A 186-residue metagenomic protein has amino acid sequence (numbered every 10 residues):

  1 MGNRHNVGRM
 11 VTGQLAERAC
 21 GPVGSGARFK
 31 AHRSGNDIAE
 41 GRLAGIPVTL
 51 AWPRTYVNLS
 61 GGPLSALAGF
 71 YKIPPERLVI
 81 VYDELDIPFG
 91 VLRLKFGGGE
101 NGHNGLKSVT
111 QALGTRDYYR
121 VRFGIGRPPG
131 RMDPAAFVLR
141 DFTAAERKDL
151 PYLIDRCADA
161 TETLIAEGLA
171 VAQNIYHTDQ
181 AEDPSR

Functional and structural regions predicted by a protein language model:
M1-G97, L106-V121, P128-D133, K148-D155 (+1 more regions): Nucleotide and nucleotide-moiety/phosphate-recognizing core
R93-G99, V138-F142: Short glycine-enriched, charge-decorated loop/helix-capping segments at active-site entrances that position
F123-G126, F142: Short, loop-centered acidic/histidine patches that primarily coordinate divalent metals
